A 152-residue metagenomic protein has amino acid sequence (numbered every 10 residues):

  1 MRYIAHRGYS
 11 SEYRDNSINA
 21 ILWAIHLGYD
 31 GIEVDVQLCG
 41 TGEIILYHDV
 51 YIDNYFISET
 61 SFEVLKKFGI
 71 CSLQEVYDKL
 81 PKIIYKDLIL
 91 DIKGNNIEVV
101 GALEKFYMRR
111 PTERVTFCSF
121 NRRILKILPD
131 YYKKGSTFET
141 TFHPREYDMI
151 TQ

Functional and structural regions predicted by a protein language model:
M1-Q152: Phosphate-group recognition and catalysis centered on beta-loop-alpha active-site segments
